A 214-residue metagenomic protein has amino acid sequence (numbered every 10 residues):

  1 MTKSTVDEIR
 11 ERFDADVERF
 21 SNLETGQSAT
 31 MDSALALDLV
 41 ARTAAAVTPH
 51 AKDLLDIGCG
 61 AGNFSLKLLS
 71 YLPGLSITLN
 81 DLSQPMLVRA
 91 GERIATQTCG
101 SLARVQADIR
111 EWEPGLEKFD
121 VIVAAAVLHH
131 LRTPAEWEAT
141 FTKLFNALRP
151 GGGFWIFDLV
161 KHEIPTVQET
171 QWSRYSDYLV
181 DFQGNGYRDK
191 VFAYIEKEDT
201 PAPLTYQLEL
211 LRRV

Functional and structural regions predicted by a protein language model:
M1-T48, K67: Conserved class I S-adenosyl-L-methionine
D53-I57, A61-W112: Class I SAM-dependent methyltransferase SAM/SAH-binding core
V123: A conserved beta-strand element that flanks and buttresses the S-adenosyl-L-methionine
A126-H130: Short catalytic micro-motifs in class I SAM-dependent methyltransferases
E138-P150: A short glycine-rich, Lys/Arg-flanked "PGG" loop and its adjoining helix->strand segment in the class I
G152-F154: Short glycine-centered segments of the SAM/dcSAM-binding site in methyltransferase folds
F157-R212: C-terminal alpha-helical "lid/dimerization" subdomain adjacent to the S-adenosyl-L-methionine
